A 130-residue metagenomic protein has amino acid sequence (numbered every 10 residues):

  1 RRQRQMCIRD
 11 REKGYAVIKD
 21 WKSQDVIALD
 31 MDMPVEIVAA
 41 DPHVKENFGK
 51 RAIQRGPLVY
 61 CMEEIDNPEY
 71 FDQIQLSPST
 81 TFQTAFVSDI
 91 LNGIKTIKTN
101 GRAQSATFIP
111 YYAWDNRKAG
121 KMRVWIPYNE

Functional and structural regions predicted by a protein language model:
Q3-I8: Short, small-residue-biased leader/transition segments that mark boundaries at the very start of proteins
R11, K19-D20, V26, D30-E130: C-terminal beta-rich recognition modules with glycine/proline-rich loops and embedded aromatic residues
